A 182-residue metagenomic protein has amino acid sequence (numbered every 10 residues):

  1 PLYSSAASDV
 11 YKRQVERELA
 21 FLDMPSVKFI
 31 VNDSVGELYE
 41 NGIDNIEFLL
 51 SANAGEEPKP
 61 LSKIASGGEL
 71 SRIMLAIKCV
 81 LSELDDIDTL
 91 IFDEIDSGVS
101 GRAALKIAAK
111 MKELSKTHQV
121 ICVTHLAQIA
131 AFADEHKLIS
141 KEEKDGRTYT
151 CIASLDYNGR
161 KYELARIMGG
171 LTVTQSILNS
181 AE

Functional and structural regions predicted by a protein language model:
P1-A7, Y11: Single conserved hydrophobic/aromatic residue that forms the stacking wall/gate of nucleotide- or nucleobase-binding
S4, G42-D44, L84-D86, S115-T117 (+1 more regions): Short loop/turn elements that form and flank the Walker-type P-loop nucleotide-binding site in RecA-like NTPase cores
D9-L70: SMC-family hinge/dimerization module
V31-D33, L50-A54, I77-C79, S140-K141 (+1 more regions): Flexible glycine-/small-residue-rich
I46, R102-E182: C-terminal lobe/lid and adjacent interdomain/linker elements of RecA-like ASCE P-loop ATPase modules
A52-A54, L70-L90: GG-anchored amphipathic helix commonly corresponding to the ABC/SMC/Rad50 NBD signature/C-loop
D85, S97-L105: Conserved D-loop-proximal element of ABC-family nucleotide-binding domains
D93-E94: Walker B catalytic acidic pair
